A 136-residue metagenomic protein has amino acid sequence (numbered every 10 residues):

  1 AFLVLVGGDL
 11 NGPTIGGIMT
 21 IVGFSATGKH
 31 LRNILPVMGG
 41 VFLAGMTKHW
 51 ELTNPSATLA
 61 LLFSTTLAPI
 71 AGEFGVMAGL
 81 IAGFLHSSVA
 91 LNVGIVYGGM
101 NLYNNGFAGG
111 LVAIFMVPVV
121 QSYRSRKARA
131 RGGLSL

Functional and structural regions predicted by a protein language model:
A1-G45: Transmembrane helical segments that form the transport core of multi-pass membrane transport proteins
I34, E51-S135: C-terminal transmembrane helix-loop-helix hairpin of multi-pass membrane proteins
